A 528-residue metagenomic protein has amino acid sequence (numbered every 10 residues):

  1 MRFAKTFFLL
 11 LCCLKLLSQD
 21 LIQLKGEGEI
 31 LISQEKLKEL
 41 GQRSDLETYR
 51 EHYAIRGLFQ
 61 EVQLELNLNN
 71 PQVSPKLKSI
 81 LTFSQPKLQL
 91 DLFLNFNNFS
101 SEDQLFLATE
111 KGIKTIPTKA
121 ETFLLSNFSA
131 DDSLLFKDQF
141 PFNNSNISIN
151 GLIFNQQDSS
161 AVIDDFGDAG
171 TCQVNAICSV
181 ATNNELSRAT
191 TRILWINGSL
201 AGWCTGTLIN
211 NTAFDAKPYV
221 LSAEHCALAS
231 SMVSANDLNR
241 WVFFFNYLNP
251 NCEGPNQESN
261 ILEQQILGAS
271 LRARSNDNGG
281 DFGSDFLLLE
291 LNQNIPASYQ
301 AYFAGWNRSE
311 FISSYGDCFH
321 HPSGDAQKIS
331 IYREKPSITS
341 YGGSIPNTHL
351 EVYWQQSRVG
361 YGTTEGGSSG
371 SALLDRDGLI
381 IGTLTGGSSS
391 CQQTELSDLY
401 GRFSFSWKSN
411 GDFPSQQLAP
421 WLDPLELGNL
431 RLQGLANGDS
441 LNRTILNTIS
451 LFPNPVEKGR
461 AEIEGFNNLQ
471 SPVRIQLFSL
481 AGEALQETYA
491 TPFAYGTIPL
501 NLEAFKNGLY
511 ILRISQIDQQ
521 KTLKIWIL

Functional and structural regions predicted by a protein language model:
M1-I22: Bacterial Sec-dependent N-terminal signal peptides
Q19-F83, F154-F166: A short aromatic-anchored loop/beta-hairpin motif
N98-G112: Short, surface-exposed beta-strand/strand-loop-strand elements in extracellular ectodomains
K111-D131, P141-F142: Beta-sandwich interaction modules
S129-V352: Serine endopeptidase catalytic core focused on the charge-relay Asp
T207-K217, G362-L384: Catalytic nucleophile loop of clan PA
K328, L418-F452, K458, E462 (+1 more regions): Residue-level detector of functionally pivotal "anchor" positions at catalytic/ligand-binding pockets or at interdomain
T444-L528: C-terminal outer-membrane/trafficking sorting elements
